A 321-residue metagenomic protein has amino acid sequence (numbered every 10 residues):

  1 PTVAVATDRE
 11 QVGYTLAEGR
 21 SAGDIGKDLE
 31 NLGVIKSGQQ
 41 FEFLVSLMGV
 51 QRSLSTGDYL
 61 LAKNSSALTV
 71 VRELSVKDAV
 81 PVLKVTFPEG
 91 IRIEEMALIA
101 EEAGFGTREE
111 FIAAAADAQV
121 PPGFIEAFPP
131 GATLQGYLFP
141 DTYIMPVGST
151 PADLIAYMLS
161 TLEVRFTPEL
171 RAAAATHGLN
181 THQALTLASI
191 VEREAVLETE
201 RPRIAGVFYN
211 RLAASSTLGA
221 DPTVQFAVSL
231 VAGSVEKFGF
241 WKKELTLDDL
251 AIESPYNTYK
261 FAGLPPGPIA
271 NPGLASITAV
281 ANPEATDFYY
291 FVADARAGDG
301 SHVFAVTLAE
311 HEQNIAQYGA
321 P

Functional and structural regions predicted by a protein language model:
P1-R165: Signal peptide-directed extracytoplasmic domains
E102-G106, P121-P321: Bacterial extracytoplasmic/cell-wall-associated proteins, especially those involved in peptidoglycan
